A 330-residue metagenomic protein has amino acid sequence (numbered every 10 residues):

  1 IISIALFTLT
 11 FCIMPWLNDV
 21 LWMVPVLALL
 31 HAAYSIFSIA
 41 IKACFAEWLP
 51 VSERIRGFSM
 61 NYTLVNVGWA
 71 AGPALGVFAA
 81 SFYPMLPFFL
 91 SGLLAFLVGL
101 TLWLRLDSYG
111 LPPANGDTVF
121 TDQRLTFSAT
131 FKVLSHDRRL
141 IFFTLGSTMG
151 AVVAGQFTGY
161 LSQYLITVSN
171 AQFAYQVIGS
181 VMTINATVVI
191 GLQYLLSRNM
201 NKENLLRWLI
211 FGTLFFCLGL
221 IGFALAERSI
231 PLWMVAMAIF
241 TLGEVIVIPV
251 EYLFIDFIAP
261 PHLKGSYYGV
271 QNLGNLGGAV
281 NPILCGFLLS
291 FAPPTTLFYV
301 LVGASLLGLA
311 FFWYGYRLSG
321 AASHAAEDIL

Functional and structural regions predicted by a protein language model:
I1, L192-L205, L289: Helix-to-loop junctions at the C-terminal end of transmembrane segments in multipass secondary transporters
I1-C12, R207-G222: Structural signature of the two symmetry-related core transmembrane helices
P15-L27, L225-A236: Helix-loop junctions at membrane interfaces in 12-TM secondary transporters
A28-V67: Cytoplasmic helix-loop-helix junction between adjacent transmembrane helices in 12-TM secondary transporters
Y109-F143, L330: Juxtamembrane intracellular "pre-TM" segments in multi-pass secondary transporters
G159-V177: Short amphipathic helix-loop junctions that connect adjacent transmembrane helices in Major Facilitator Superfamily/SLC
I178-M200: Transmembrane alpha-helices of Major Facilitator/SLC transporters
H262-F291: A late C-terminal transmembrane helix in Major Facilitator Superfamily
